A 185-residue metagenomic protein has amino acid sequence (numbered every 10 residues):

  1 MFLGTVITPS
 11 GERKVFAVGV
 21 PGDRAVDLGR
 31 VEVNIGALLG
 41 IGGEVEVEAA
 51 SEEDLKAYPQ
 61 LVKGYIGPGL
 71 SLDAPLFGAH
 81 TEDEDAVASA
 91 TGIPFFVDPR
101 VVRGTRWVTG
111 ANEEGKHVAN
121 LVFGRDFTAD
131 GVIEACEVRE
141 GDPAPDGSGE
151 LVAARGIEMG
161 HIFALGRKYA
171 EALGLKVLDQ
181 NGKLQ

Functional and structural regions predicted by a protein language model:
M1-Q185: Extended, low-hydrophobicity, polar/charged segments
